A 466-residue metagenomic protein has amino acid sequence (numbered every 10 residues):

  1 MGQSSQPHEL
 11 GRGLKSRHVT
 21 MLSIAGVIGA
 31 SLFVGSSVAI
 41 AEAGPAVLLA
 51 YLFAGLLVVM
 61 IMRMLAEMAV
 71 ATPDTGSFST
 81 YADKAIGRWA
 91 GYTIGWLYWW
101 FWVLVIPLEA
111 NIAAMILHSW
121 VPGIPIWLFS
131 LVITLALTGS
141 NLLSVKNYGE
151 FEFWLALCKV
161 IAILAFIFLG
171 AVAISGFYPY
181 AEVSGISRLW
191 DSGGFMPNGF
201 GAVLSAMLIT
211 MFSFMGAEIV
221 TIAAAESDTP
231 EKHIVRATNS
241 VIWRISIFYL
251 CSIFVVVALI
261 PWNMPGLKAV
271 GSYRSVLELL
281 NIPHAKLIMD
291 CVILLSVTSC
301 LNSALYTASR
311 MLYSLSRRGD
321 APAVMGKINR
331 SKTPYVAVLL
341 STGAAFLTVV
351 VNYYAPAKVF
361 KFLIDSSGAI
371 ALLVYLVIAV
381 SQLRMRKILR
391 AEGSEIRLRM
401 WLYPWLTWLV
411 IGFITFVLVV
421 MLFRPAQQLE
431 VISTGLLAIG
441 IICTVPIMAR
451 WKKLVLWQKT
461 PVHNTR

Functional and structural regions predicted by a protein language model:
M1-G35, I40-A46, V58-R63, T75 (+4 more regions): Membrane-interface "cap" regions at the ends of multi-pass membrane proteins
M1-P7, S79-D83, W89, A110-S130 (+5 more regions): Helix-loop-helix connectors at the membrane interface of multi-pass transporters/channels
S5-L10, V47-L48, V121-P125, L157-D290: Helix-loop-helix junctions that connect adjacent transmembrane segments in multi-pass membrane transporters
G11, I24, V34-F129, I133 (+3 more regions): Extracellular loop-to-transmembrane helix junctions
D74, L97-N111, F214-S227, P283-A323 (+3 more regions): Membrane-helix boundary/coupling elements in multi-pass transport proteins
T80-Y81, G87, S119, G193 (+2 more regions): TM-loop-TM module centered on a large, flexible mid-protein loop between adjacent transmembrane helices in multi-pass
W127-S184, M215, T238-W243, I364-V377 (+2 more regions): Membrane-interface loop-to-helix entry segments
W154, V324-K332, L372-L429, Q458-R466: C-terminal membrane-solvent junction of multi-pass transporters and transport-like membrane proteins
